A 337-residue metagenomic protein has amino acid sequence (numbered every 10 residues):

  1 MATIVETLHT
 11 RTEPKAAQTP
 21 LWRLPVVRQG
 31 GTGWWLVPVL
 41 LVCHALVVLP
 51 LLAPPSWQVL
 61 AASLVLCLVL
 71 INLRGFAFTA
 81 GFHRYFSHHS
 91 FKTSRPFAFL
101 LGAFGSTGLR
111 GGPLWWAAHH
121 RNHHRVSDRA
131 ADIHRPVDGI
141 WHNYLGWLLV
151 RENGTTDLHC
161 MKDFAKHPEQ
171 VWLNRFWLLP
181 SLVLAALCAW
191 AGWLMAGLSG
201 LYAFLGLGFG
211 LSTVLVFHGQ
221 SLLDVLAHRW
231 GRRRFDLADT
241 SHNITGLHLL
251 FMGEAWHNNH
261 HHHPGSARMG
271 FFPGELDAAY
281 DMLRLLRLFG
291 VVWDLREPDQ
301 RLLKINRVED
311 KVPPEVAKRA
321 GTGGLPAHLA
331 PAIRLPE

Functional and structural regions predicted by a protein language model:
M1-L222, S266-E337: Non-catalytic, topology-defining segments of multipass membrane proteins
G75, R110, R151, H248-N259: Pore-loop/selectivity-filter region of tetrameric P-loop cation channels
R84, V225, R229, H261: Catalytic glutamate of the conserved HExxH
D163-P168, W230-W256, H262-H263: Active-site-proximal inter-transmembrane loops
V216-L237: C-terminal accessory segments of proteins
